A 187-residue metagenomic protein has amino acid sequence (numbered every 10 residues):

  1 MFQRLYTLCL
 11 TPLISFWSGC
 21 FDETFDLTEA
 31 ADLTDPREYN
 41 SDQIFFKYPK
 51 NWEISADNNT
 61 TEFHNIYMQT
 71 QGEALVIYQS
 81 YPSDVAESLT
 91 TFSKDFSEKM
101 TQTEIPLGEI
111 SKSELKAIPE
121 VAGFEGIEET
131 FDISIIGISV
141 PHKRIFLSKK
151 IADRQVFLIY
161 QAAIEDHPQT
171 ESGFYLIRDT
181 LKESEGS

Functional and structural regions predicted by a protein language model:
F2-L5, C9, S15-A74, Y81 (+4 more regions): N-terminal targeting sequences that direct proteins away from the cytosol to non-cytosolic compartments
A56, Y67-E104: Surface-exposed acidic loop/strand-edge motifs in secreted or periplasmic proteins that form small linear binding
Q79, T130, I159: Residues in well-ordered beta-strands of folded domains
F92-D95, F146, Y175: Short intrinsically disordered coil segments
S97-K150: Signature of long, low-cysteine stretches enriched in small and polar/charged residues
V156: Glycine-rich phosphate/pyrophosphate-binding loop shared by adenosine-nucleotide-utilizing enzymes
